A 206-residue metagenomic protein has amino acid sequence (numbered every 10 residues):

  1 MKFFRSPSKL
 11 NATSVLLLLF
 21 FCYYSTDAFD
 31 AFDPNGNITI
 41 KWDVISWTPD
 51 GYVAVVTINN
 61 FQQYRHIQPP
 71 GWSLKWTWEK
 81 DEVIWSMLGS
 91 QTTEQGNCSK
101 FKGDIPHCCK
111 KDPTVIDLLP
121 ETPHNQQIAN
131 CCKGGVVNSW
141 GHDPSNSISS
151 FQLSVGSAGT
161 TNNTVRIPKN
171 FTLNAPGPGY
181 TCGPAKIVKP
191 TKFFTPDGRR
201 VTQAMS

Functional and structural regions predicted by a protein language model:
K2-S206: Extracellular low-complexity, O-glycosylation-prone Ser/Thr/Pro/Gly-rich "stalks" and linkers flanking catalytic
